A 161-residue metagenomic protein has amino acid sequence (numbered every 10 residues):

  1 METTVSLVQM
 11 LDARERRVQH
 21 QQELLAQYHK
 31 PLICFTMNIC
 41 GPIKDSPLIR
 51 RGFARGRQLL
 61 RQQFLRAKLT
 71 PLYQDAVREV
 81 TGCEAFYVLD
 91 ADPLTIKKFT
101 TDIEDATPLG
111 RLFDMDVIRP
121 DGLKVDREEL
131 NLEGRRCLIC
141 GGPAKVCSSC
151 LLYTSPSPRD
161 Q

Functional and structural regions predicted by a protein language model:
M1-K68: General detector of N-terminal leader/presequence modules that precede the first folded domain
H29-T36, V80-F86, I139: Glycine-rich, often proline-containing surface loops adjacent to acidic residues and nearby aromatics that form
I39-I43, A91-P93, P143-V146: A generic structural motif
D75-R127: A broadly conserved sequence feature marking short terminus-proximal activation segments in nucleic acid-centric
V125-L138: Short, low-order "capping/linker" segments at domain edges
R135-S149: Local cysteine-cluster metal-coordination motifs and their immediate loop/turn environment, predominantly Fe-S cluster
Y153-Q161: Single conserved hydrophobic/aromatic residue that forms the stacking wall/gate of nucleotide- or nucleobase-binding
